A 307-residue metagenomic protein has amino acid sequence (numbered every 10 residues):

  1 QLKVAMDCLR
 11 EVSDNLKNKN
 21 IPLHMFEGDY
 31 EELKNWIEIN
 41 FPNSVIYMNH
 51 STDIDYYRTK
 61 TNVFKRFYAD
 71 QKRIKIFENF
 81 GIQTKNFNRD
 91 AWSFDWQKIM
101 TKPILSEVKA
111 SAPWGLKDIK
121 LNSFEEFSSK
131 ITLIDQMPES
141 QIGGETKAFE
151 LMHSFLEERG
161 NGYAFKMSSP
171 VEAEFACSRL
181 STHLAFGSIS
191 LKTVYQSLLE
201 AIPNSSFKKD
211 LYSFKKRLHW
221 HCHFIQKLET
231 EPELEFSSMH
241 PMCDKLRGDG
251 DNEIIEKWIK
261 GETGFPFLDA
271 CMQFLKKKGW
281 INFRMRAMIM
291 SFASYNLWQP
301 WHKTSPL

Functional and structural regions predicted by a protein language model:
Q1-F214, I225: Active-site "lid/cap" and pocket-lining segments within catalytic core domains
A176-L307: Active-site-proximal binding-pocket segments
